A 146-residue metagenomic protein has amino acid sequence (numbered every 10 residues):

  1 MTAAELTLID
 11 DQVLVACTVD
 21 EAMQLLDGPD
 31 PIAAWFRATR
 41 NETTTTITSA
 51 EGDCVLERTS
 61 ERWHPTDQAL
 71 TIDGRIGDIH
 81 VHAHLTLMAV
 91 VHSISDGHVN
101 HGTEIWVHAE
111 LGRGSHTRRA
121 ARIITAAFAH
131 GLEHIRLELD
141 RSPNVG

Functional and structural regions predicted by a protein language model:
M1-E42: Hydrophobic ligand-binding cavity/cleft-lining segments
M1-V13, I94-H98, A126, R141-G146: Hydrophobic-ligand-binding modules of eukaryotic lipid transfer/binding families
L6-L14, V55, A69, H82 (+1 more regions): Intrinsic-disorder/low-complexity, polar/charged segments enriched in Ser/Thr/Lys/Arg/Asp/Glu/Gln
D11-Q12, L56-R62, I72-G74, H82-D96: Hydrophobic/aromatic beta-strand elements that line small-molecule binding cavities or substrate pockets in beta-rich
V15-C17, A89-V91, A109-R113: Beta-strand elements of well-folded, non-transmembrane domains
E21-L26, I32, I47, S60 (+3 more regions): Hydrophobic pocket/interface hotspot
T45-E51, A69-I76: Short beta-strand segments that buttress and anchor functional surface loops
H108-G146: A conserved amphipathic terminal alpha-helix motif
